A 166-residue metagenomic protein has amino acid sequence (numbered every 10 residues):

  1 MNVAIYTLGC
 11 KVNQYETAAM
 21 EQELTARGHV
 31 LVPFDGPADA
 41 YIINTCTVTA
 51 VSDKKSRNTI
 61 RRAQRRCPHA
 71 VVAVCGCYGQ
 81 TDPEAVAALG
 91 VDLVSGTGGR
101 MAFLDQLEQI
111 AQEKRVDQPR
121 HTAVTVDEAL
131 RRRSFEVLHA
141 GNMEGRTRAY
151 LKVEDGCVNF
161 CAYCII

Functional and structural regions predicted by a protein language model:
M1-I166: Proteins enriched for Cys/Gly/acidic motifs involved in redox and nucleic-acid/cofactor modification
